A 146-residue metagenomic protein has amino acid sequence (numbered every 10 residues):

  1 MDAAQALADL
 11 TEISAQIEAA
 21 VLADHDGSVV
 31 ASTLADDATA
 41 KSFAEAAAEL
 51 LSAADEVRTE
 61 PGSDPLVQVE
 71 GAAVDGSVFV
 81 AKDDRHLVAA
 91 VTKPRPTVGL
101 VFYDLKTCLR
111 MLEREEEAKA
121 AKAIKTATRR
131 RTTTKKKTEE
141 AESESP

Functional and structural regions predicted by a protein language model:
M1-I17, D26-P146: Acidic, low-complexity cytosolic segments
